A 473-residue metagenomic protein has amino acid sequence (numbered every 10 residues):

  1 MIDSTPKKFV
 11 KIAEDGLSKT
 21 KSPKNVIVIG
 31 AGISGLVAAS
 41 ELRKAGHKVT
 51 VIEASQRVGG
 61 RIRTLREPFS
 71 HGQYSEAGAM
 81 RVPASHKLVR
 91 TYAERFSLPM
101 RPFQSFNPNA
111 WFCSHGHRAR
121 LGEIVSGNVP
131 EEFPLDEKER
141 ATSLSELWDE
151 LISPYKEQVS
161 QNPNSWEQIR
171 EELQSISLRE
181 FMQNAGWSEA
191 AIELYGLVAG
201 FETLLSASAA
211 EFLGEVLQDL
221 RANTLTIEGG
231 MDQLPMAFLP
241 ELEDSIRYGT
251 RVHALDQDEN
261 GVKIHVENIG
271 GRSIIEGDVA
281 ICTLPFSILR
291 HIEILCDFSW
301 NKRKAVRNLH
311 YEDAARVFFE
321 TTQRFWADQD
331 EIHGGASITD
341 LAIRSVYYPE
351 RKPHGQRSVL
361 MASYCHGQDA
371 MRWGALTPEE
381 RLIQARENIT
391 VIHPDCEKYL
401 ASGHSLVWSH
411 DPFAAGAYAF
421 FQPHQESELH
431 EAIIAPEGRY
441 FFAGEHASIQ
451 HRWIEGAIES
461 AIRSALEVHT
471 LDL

Functional and structural regions predicted by a protein language model:
M1-L473: FAD-dinucleotide binding site
